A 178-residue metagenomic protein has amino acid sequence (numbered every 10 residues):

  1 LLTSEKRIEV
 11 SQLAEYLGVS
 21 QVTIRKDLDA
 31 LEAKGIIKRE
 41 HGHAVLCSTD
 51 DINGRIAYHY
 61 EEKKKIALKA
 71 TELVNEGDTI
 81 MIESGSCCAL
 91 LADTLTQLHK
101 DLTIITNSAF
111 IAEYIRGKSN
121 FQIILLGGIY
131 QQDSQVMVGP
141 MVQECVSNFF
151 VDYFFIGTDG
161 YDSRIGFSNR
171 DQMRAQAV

Functional and structural regions predicted by a protein language model:
T3-S11, E15-L17, Q21-S84, D93-T103 (+1 more regions): HTH-adjacent hinge/linker in prokaryotic transcriptional regulators
S4-L13, G18-S20, E62, F110-V178: Conserved phosphate- and dinucleotide-binding cores of soluble alpha/beta proteins, encompassing both enzyme active
E32, A89, S163-R164: Short glycine-rich, flexible loops that bind phosphorylated cofactors or substrates
E83, T106, I156-G157: Short beta-strand segments
A89-L91, E113-Y114: Phosphate- and divalent-cation-binding pockets in alpha/beta enzyme and binding domains that engage nucleotide-derived
T103-F110: Short internal beta-strands
